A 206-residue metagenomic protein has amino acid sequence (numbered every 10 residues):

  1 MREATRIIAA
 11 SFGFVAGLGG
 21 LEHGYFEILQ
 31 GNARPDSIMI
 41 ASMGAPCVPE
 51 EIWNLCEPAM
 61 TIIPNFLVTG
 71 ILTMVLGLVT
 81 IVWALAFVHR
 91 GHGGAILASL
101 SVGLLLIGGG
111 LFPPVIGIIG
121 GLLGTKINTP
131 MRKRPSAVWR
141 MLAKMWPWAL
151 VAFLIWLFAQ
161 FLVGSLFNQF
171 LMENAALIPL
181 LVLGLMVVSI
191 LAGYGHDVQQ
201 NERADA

Functional and structural regions predicted by a protein language model:
R2-L21, A143-P147: Alpha-helical transmembrane segments and their helix-start/interface "positive-inside/aromatic belt" motifs in integral
I8-S11, V15, V68-R90, V187-A204: Transmembrane alpha-helical segments in integral membrane proteins
G13-E27, T73-W83, L97, S101-L104 (+5 more regions): Helical transmembrane-bundle signal
P35-P58: Perimembrane loop-to-helix junctions flanking transmembrane segments
F66-G70, E173-M186: Alpha-helical transmembrane segments of polytopic membrane proteins
G109-I119, N174-L180: Loop-to-transmembrane alpha-helix initiation sites
I127-M145, A206: Membrane-interfacial, low-structure loops and terminal tails that flank and connect transmembrane helices in multi-pass
F158-L171: Juxtamembrane "helix-exit" motif on the non-cytosolic side of transmembrane helices
